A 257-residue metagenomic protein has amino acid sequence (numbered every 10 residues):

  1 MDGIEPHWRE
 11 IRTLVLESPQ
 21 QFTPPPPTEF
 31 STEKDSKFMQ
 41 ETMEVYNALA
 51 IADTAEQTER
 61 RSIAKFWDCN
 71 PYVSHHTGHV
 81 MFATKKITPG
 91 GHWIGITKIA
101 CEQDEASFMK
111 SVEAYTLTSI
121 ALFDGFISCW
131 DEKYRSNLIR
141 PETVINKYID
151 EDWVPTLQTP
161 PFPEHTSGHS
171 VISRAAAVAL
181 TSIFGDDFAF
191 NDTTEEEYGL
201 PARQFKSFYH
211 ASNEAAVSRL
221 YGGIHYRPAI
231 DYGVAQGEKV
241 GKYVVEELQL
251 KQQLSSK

Functional and structural regions predicted by a protein language model:
M1-K257: Acidic/polar surface patches and capping/hinge elements
